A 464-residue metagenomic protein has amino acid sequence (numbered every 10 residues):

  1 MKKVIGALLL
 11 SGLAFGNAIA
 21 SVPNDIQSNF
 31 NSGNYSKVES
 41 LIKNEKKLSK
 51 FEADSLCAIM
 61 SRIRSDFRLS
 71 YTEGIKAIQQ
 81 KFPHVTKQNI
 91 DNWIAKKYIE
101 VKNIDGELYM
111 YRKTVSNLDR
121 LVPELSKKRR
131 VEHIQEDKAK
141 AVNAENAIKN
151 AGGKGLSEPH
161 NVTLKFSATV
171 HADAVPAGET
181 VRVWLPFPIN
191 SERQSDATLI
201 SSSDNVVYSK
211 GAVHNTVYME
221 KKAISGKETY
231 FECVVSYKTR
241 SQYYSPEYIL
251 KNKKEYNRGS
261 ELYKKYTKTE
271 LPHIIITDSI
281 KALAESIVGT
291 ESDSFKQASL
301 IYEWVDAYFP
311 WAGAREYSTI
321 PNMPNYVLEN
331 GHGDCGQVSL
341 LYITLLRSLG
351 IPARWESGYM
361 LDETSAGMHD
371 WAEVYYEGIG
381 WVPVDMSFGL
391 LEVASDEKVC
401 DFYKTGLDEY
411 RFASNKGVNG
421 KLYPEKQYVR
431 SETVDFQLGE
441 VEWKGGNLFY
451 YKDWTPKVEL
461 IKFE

Functional and structural regions predicted by a protein language model:
M1-V4: Positively charged n-region of N-terminal signal peptides that target proteins for export
A7-A14: Bacterial N-terminal signal peptides
G16-A20: Boundary at the C-terminal end of the N-terminal hydrophobic targeting segment
N24, Q337-K426: Hydrophobic/aromatic-rich core segments of domains that either
F30-G33, K210-T216, S225-E329: Acidic low-complexity segments
K37-L41: Solenoid-repeat scaffolds in large eukaryotic assemblies
K47, D54-Y243: Intrinsically disordered, low-complexity N-terminal segments that are enriched in acidic
G406-E464: Low-complexity, Gly/Ser/Thr/Pro-rich intrinsically disordered linker/tail segments
